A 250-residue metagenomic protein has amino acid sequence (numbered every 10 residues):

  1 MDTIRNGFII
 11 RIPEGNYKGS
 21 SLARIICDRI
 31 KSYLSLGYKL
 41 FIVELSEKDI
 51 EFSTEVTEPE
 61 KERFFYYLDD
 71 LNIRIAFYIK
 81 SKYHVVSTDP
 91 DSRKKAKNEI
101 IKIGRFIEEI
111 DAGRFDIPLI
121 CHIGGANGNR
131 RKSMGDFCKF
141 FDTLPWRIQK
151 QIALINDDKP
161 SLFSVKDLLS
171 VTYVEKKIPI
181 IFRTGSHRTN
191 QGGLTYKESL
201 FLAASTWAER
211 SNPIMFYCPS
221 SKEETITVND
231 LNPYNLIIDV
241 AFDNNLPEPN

Functional and structural regions predicted by a protein language model:
M1-F77, K94, I101: N-terminal pre-domain/capping segments
I4-E14, F41-V43, I73-I79, I117-C121 (+4 more regions): Hydrophobic faces of well-ordered beta-strands that scaffold small-molecule active sites in alpha/beta enzyme cores
I12-E14, L45-D49, S81-Y83, I123-N127 (+4 more regions): Active-site-proximal loop/turn and secondary-structure-junction residues that shape catalytic pockets, frequently
Y17-S21, I155-V165, H187-E198: Active-site glycine- and acidic-residue-rich loops that bind and position anionic ligands or nucleotide-like cofactors
S20-R29, E55-F64, R93-I103, R131-T143 (+2 more regions): Well-ordered, non-membrane alpha-helical segments in soluble/globular domains
I30-K39, Y66-I73, L144-I152, K176-I178 (+2 more regions): Structural alpha-beta junctions
T57, K61, Y67-D69, Y83-I180: Active-site acidic/histidine proton-transfer and metal-coordination neighborhood in alpha/beta enzyme cores
I178-F182, R188-N250: Histidine-acidic metal/acid-base catalytic patches
